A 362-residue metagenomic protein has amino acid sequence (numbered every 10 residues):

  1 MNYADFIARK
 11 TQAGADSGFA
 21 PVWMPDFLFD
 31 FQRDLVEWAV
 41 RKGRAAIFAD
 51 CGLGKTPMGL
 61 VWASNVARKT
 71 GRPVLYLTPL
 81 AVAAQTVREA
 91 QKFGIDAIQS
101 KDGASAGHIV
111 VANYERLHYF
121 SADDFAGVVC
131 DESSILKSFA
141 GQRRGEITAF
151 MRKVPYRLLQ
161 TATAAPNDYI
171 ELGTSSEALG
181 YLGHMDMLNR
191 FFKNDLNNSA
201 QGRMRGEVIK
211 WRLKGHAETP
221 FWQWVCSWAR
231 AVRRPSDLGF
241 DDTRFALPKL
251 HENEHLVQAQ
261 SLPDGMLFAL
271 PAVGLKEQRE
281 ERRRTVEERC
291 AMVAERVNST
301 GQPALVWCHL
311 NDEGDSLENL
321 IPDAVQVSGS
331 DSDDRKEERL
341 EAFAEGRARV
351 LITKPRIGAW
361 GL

Functional and structural regions predicted by a protein language model:
I7-F48: Conserved pre-motif I regulatory segment
K42-W62: Walker A/P-loop
T56-V61, G71-K92, P166-E171, H309-N311: Conserved Walker A/P-loop ATP-binding site and its immediately adjacent core in helicase/helicase-like ATPase domains
R72-P73, G127, I135, R144-S236: Conserved P-loop NTPase motor "coupling/switch" region that bridges the ATPase
A81-G103, L179-G183: Conserved helix-turn-beta segment of the N-terminal RecA-like "Helicase ATP-binding" lobe in SF1/SF2 helicases
D102-G127: Conserved helix/coil segment N-terminal to the catalytic DExD/H
E277-H309, S316: Conserved interdomain hinge at the start of the Helicase C-terminal
L305-W307, G314-E318, P322-G358: Conserved helicase ATPase core of P-loop NTP-dependent helicases/translocases
